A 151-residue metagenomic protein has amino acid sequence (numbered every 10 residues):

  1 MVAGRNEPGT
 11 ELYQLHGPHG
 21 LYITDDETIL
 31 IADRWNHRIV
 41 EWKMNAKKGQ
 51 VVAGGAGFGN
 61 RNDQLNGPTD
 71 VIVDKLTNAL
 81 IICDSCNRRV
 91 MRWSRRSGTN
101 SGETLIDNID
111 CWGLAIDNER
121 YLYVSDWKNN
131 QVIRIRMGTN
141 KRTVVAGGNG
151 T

Functional and structural regions predicted by a protein language model:
M1-G17, A46-T69, R96-W112, G138-T151: Gly/Pro-rich loop segments of beta-rich domains
N6-W35: Beta-strand-rich domains and repeat architectures in extracellular enzymes and scaffolds, especially beta-propellers
T24, D74-L76, D117-E119: Structural WD40 beta-propeller signal
D26, R34, M44, L76 (+4 more regions): Short loop/turn segments immediately following the C-termini of beta-strands
T28-L30, A79-I81, Y121-V124: Conserved beta-propeller blade signature
H37-V40, R88-M91, N130-I133, R142: Structural signal for beta-propeller blades
